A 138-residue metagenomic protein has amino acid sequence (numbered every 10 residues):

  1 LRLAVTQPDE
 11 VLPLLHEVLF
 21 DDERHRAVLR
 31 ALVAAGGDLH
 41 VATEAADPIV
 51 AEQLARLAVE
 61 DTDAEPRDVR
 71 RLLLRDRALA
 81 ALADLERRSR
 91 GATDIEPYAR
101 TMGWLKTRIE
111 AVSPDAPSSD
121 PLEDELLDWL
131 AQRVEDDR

Functional and structural regions predicted by a protein language model:
L1-G37: Segments forming glycine/polar-rich beta-alpha architectures that bind adenosine-containing cofactors
V33-R138: Bacterial replisome coupling helices
